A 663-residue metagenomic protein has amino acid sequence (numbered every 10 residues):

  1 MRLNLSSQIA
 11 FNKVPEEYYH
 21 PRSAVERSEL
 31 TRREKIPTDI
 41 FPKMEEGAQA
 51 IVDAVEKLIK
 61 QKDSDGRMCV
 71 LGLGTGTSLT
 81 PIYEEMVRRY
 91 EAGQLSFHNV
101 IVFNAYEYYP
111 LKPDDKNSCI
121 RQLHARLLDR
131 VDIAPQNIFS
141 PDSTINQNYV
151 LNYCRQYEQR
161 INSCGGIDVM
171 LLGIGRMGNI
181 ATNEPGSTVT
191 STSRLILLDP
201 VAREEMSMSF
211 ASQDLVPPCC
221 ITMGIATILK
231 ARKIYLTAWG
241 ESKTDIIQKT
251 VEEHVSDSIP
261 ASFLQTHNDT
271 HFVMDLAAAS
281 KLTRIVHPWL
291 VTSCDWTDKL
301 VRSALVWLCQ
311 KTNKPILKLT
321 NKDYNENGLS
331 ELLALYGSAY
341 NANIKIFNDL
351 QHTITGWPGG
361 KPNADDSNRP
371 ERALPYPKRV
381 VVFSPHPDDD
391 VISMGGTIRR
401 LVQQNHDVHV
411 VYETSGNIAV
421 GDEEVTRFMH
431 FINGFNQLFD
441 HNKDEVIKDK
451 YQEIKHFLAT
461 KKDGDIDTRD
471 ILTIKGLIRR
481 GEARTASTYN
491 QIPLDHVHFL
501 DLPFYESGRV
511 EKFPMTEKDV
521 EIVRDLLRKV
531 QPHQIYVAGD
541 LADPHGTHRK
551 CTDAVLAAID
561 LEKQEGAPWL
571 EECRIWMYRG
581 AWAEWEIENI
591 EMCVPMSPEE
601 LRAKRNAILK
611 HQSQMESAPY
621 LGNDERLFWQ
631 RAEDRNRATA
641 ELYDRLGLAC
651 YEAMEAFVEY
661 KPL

Functional and structural regions predicted by a protein language model:
R2-N12, V25, L30, M223-A226 (+1 more regions): ATP/nucleoside-binding phosphotransfer catalytic cores, i.e., glycine-rich phosphate-binding loops
R2-V70, D365-S367, L374: N-terminal glycine-/serine-/threonine-rich phosphate-binding loop
R22-K35, L95-V169: Ligand-binding beta-strand-loop-alpha-helix segment within the catalytic cores of soluble metabolic enzymes
D63-A92: Glycine-rich N-terminal segment of FAD-binding domains in flavoprotein oxidoreductases, spanning the beta-loop-helix
I82-G93, D390-S415, A419: Histidine-anchored nucleotide/phosphate-binding helix
R176-L198, V251-H254, R549-A558, E591-M596: Short, surface-exposed, charged loop/turn segments at secondary-structure junctions
A181-I225: Class I SAM-dependent methyltransferase SAM-binding "motif I" and its flanking Rossmann-like core
R203-A211, L215-C220, T312-V381, R400-Q404 (+3 more regions): Metal-dependent de-N-acetylase/amidase catalytic core
